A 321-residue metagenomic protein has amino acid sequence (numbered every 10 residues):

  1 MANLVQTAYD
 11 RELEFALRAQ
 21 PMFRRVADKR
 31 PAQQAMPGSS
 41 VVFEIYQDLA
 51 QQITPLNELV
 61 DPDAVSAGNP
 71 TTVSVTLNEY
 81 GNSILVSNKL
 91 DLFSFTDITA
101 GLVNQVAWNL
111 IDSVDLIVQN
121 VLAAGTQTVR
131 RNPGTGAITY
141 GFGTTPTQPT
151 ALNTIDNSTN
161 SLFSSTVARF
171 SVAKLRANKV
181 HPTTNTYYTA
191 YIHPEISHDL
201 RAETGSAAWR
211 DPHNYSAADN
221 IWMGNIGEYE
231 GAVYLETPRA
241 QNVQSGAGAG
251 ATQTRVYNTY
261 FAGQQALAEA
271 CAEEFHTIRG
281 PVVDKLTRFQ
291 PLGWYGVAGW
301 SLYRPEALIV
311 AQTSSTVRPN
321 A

Functional and structural regions predicted by a protein language model:
A2-A27, A35, Y46-D48, T139-F170 (+1 more regions): Sequence/fold signature of self-assembling virion shell proteins
P21-N82: Assembly/oligomerization interface modules of large self-assembling protein complexes
G38, E79, N185, T287-F289: Extracytoplasmic
F43, N104, W108, A190 (+1 more regions): Hydrophobic alpha-helical segments involved in membrane association or supramolecular assembly
A64-S113: Long, hydrophobic/aromatic-enriched structural stretches that serve as scaffold segments
F93-R176, T316-A321: Alpha-helical scaffold segments that mediate packing/assembly in large oligomeric complexes
T126-V129, P194-H198: Short, internal active-site loops enriched in acidic
I138-Y140, R176-H193: Extended amphipathic alpha-helical segments with heptad-repeat/coiled-coil character used for oligomerization, fusion
